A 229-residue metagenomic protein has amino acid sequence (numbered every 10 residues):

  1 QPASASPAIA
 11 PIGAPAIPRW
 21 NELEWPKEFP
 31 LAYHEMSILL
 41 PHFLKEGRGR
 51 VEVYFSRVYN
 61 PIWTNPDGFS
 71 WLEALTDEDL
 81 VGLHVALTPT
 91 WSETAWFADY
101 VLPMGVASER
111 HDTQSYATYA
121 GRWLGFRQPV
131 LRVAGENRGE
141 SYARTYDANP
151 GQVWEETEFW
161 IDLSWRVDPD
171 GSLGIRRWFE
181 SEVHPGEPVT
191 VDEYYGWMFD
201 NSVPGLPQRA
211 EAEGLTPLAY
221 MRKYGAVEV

Functional and structural regions predicted by a protein language model:
Q1-S6, W20-N21, E187-V229: Long, low-complexity segments enriched in small/aliphatic residues
P7-E193: Non-catalytic alpha/beta scaffold blocks inside enzyme catalytic domains
